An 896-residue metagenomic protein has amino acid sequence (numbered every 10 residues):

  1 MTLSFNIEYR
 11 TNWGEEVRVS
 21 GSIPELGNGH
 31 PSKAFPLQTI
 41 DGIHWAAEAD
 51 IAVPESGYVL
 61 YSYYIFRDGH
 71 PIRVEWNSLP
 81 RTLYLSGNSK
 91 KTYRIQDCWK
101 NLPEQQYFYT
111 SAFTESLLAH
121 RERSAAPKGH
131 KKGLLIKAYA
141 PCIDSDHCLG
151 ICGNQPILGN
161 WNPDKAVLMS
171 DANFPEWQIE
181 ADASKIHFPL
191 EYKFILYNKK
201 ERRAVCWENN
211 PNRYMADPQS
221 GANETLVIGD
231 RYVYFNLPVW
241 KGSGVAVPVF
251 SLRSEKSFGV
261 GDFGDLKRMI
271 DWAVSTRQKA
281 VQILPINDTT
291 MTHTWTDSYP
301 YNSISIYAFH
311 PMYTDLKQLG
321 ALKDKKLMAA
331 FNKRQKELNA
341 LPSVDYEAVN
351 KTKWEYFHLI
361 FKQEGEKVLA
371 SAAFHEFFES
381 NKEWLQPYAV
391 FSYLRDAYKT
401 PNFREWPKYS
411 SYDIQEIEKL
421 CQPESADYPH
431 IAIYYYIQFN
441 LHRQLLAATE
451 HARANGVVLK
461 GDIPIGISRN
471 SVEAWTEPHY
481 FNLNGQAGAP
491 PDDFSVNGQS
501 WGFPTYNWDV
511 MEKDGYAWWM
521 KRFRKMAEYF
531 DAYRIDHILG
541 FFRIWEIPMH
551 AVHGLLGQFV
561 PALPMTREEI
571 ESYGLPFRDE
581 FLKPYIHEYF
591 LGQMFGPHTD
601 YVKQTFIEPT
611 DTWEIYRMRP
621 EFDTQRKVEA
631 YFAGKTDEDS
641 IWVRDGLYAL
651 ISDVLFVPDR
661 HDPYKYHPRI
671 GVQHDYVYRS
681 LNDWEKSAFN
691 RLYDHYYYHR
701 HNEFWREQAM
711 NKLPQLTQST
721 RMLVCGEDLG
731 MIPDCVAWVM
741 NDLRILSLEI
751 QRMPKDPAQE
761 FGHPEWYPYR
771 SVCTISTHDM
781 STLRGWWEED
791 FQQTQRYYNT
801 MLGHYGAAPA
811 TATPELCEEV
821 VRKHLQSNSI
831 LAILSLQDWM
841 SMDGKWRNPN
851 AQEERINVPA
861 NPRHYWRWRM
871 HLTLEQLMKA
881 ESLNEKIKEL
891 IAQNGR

Functional and structural regions predicted by a protein language model:
T2-E8, G133-Y139: A short, amphipathic beta-strand motif
R10-S56, F66-G87, A140-F188, Y197-S220 (+2 more regions): Aromatic-rich carbohydrate-binding modules that target alpha-glucans
I95-W99: Boundary detector for helix-to-coil junctions that initiate low-complexity/charged tails
P103-E104: Intrinsically disordered, low-complexity glycine/proline-rich and charged
Y107-K131, L135, D182-K185, C206 (+1 more regions): Catalytic cores of glycan-processing enzymes that make or break glycosidic bonds
